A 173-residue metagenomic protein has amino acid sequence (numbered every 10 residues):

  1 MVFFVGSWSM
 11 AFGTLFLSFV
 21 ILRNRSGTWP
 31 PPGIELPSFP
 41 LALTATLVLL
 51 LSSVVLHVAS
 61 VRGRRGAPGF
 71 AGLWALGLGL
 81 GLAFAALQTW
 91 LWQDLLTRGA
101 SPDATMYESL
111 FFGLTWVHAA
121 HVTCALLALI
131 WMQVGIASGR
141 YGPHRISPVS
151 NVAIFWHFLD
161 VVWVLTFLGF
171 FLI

Functional and structural regions predicted by a protein language model:
M1-I173: ...captures the hydrophobic TM-helix bundle architecture rather than a specific catalytic motif, and can also fire on
